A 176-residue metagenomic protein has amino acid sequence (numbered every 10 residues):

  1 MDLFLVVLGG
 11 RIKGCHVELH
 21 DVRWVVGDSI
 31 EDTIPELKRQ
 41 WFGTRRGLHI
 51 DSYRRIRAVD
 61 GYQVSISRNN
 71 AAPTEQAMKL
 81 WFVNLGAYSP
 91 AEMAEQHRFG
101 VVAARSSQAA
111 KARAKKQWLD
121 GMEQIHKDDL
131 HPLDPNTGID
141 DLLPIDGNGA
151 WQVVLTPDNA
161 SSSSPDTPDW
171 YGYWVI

Functional and structural regions predicted by a protein language model:
M1-E18, T74-E95: Short aromatic-glycine-(Arg/Gly/Cys) micro-motifs in beta-strand/loop hairpins
D2-L5, I30-I34, V59-S65, K79-F82: A short linear-motif detector with a strong N-terminal bias
C15-D51, E92-L130: Extended intrinsically disordered, low-complexity coil regions enriched in Ser, Thr, Gly, Ala and often Pro
W41-A77, D120-I176: Short, mixed-charge low-complexity intrinsically disordered segments
A58, A71-A72, A77, A87 (+5 more regions): A sequence-composition feature that detects small, non-aromatic residues
